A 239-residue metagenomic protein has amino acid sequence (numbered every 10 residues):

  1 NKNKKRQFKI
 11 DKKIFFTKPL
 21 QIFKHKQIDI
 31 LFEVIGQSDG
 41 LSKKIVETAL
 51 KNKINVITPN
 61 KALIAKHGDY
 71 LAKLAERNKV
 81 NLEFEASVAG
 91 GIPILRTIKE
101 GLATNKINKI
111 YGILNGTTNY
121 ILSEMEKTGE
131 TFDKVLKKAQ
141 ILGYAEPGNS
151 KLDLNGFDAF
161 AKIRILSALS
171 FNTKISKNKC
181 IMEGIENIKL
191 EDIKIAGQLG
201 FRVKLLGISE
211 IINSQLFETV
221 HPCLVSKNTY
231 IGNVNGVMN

Functional and structural regions predicted by a protein language model:
N1-K51: N-terminal glycine-/serine-/threonine-rich beta1-alpha1-beta2 phosphate-ribose binding loop of Rossmann-like
F16, F32-E33, V56-P59, L82-A86 (+2 more regions): General beta-strand structural signal in soluble alpha/beta enzymes
T17, K26, K44, K66 (+7 more regions): Conserved active-site and cofactor/substrate-binding residues in soluble primary-metabolism enzymes
G36-S38, A62, N115, C223-V225: Short glycine-rich anion-binding loops that position phosphate/pyrophosphate groups of nucleotides and phosphorylated
Q37-N52, P59-E100: Rossmann-fold NAD(P)-binding glycine/threonine-rich loop
E76-D158: Rossmann-like NAD(P)H-binding beta-loop-alpha module
V135-V237: Substrate-binding/catalytic subdomain of NAD(P)-dependent oxidoreductase enzymes
